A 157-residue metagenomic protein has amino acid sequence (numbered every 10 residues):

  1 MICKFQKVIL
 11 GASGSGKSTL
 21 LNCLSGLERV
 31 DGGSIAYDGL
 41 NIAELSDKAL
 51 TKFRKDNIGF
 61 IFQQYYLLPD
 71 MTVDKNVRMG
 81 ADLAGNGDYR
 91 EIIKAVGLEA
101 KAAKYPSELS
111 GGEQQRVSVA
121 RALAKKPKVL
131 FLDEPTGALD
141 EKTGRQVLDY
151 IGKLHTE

Functional and structural regions predicted by a protein language model:
M1-E157: ABC family nucleotide-binding domain
